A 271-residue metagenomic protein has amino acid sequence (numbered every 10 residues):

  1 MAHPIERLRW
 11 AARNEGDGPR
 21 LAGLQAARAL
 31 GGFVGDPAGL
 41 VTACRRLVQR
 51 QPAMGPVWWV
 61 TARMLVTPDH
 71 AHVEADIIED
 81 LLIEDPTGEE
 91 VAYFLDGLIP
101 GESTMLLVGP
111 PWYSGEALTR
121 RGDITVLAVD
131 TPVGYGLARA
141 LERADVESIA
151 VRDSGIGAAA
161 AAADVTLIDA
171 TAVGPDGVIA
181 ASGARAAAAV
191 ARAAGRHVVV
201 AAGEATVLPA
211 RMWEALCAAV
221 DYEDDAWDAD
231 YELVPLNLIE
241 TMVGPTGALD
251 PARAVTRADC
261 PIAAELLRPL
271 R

Functional and structural regions predicted by a protein language model:
M1-I78: Long amphipathic alpha-helical segments
D36, T104-L107, V173-A180: Short, glycine-rich nucleotide/cofactor-binding loops
I83-G101, W112-E116: A short, well-structured juxtamembrane/interface segment
F94-T104, R121, A162: Glycine-rich phosphate/diphosphate-binding loops that line cofactor/substrate pockets in enzymes
M105-G115, P132-V133: Gly/Ser/Thr-rich loops at beta-strand to alpha-helix junctions that form or flank small-molecule/cofactor-binding
P111-G122, A186-A189: Histidine-anchored nucleotide/phosphate-binding helix
D123-D130: Active-site core of metal-dependent hydrolases
D130-R271: Conserved phosphate- and dinucleotide-binding cores of soluble alpha/beta proteins, encompassing both enzyme active
